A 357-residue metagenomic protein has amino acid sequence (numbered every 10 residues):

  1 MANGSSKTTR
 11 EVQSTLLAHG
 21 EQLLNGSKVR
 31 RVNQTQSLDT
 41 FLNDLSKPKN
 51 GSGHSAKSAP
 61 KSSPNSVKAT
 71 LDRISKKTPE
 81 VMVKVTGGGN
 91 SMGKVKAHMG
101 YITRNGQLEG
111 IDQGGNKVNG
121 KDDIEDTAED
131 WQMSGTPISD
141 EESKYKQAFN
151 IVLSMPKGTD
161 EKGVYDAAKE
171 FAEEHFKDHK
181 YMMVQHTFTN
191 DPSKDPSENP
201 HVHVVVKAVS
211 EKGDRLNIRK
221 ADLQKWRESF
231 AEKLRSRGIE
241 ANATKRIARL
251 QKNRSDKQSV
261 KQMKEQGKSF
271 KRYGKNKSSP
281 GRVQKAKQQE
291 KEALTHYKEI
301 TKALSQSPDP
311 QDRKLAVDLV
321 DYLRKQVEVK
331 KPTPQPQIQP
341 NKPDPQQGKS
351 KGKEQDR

Functional and structural regions predicted by a protein language model:
M1-R357: N-terminal nicking endonuclease/strand-transfer module with a His-rich metal-binding environment and a catalytic Tyr
